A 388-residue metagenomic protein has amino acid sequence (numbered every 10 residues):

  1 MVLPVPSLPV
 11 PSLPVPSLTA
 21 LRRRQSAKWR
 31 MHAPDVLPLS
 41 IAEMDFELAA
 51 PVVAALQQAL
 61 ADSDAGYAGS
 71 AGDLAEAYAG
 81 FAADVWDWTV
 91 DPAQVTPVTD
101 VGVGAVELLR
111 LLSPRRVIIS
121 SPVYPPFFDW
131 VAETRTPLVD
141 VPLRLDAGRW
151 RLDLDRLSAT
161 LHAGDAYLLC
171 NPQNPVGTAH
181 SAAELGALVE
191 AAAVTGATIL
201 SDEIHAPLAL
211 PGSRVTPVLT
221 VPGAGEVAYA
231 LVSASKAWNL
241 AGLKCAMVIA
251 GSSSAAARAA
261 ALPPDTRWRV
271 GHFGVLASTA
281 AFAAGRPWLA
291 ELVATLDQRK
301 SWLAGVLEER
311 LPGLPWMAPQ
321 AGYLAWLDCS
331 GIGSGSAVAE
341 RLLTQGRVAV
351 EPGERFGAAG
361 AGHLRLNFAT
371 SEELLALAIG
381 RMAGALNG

Functional and structural regions predicted by a protein language model:
V2-D100, E107, G388: N-terminal small-domain helix-loop-helix segment of the aminotransferase-like
D62, D73, A77, R258-A261 (+2 more regions): A non-catalytic, amphipathic alpha-helix used as a structural packing/dimerization or gating element in enzyme scaffolds
A65-A191, P207-V221, G225: Conserved core of the PLP fold type I
T134, V194-T195, G346: Helix C-cap/helix->beta junction micro-motif
E226-D297: Conserved core segment of the aminotransferase class I/II
T279, L296-A304, W316-C329: Conserved glycine-rich beta-strand-loop-beta hairpin in the small C-terminal domain of fold type I
A337, R341-V350, F356-G388: PLP-dependent enzyme catalytic core of the Aspartate aminotransferase-like
